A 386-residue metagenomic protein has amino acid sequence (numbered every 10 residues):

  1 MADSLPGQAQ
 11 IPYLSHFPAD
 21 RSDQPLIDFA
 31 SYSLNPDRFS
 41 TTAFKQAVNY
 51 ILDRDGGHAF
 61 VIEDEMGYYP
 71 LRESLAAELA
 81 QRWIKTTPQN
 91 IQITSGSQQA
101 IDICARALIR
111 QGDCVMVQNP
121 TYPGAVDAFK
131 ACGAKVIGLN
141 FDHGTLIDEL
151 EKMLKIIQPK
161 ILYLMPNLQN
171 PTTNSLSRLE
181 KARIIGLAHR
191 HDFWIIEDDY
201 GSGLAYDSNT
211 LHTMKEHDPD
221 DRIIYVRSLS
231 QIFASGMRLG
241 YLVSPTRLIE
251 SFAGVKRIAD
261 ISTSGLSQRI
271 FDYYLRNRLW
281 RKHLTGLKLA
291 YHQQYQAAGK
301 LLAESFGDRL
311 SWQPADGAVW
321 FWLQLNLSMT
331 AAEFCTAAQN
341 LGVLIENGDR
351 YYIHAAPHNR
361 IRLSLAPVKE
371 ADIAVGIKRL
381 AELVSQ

Functional and structural regions predicted by a protein language model:
M1-N49, A253, R257-T263, L275 (+9 more regions): N-terminal basic, amphipathic alpha-helical segments
Y32-P36, Q98, Y122, N167-Q169 (+8 more regions): Short, solvent-exposed loop/turn segments at secondary-structure junctions
L52-D192, S202-L204, N209-H217, Y291 (+1 more regions): Conserved core of the PLP fold type I
P88, P314-V319: Short Gly/Ser/Thr- and Asp/Glu-enriched loop/turn motifs at secondary-structure junctions
V117, G138, I195-E197, F271 (+1 more regions): Hydrophobic residues in well-ordered beta-strands that form the structural core
F193, I223, L310, V343: Short, conserved active-site loop motifs that form the nucleotide-linked donor/cofactor pocket
I223-E304, S311-A315: PLP-dependent aminotransferase class I/II
